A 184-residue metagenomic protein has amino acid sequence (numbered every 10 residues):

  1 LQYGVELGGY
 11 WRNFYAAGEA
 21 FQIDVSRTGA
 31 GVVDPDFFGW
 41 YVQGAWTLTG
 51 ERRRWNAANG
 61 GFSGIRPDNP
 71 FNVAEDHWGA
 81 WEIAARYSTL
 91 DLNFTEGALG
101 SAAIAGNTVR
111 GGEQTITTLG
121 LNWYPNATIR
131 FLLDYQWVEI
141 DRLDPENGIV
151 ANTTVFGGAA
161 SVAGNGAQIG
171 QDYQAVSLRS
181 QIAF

Functional and structural regions predicted by a protein language model:
L1-F184: Outer-membrane beta-barrel pore domains
